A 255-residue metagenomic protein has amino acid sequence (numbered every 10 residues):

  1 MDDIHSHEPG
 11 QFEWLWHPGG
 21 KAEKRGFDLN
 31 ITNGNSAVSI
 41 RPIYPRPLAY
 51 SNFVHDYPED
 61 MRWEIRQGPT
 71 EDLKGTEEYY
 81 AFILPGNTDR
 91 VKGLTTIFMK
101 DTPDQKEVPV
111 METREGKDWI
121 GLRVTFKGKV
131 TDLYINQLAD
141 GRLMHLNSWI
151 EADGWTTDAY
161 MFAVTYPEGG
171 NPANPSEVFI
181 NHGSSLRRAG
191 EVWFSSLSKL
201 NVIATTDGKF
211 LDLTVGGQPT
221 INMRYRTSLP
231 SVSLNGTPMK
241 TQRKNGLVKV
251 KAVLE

Functional and structural regions predicted by a protein language model:
M1-L254: CBM-like, beta-strand-rich accessory domains located in the C-terminal region of large, secreted polysaccharide-active
